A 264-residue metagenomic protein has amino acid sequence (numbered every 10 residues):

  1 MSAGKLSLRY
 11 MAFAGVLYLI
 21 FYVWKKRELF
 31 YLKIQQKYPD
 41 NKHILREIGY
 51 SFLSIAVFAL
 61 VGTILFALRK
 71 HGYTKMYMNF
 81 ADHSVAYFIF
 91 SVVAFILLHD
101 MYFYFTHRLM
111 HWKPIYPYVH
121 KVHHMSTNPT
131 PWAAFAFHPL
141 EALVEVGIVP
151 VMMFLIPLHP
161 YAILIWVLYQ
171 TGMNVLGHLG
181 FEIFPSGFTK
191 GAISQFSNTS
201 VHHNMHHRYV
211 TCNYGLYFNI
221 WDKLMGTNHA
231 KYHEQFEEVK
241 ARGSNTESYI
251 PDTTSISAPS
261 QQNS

Functional and structural regions predicted by a protein language model:
M1-G4, L8, V23-D40, K113-S264: Cytosolic/stromal cytosol-facing helical appendages immediately following the last transmembrane segment
K5-K25, F58-V61, F95-T106, M173: Hydrophobic alpha-helical membrane-embedded segments
V16-L45, R69-F80: Membrane-helix interface linkers and caps
N41-F58: Interfacial helix-start motif at the membrane-water boundary
L45, L60-L98: Juxtamembrane helix-loop-helix connectors linking adjacent transmembrane helices in multi-pass membrane enzymes
I48, H107, H120: Conserved hydrophobic/aromatic pocket- or pore-lining residues that grip, position, or stack substrates in active sites
L53-G62, R69-K70, P139-M152: Core segments of transmembrane alpha-helices that mediate helix-helix packing or line hydrophobic substrate/ligand
